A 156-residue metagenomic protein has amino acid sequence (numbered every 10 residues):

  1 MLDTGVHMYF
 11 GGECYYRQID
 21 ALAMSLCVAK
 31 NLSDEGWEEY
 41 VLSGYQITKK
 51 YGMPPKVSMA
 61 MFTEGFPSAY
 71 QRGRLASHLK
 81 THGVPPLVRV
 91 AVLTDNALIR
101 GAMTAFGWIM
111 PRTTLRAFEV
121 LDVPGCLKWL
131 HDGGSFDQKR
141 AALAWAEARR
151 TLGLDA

Functional and structural regions predicted by a protein language model:
M1-A156: Amphipathic, Lys/Arg-enriched alpha-helical "gate/interface" segment within cytosolic domains that mediates
